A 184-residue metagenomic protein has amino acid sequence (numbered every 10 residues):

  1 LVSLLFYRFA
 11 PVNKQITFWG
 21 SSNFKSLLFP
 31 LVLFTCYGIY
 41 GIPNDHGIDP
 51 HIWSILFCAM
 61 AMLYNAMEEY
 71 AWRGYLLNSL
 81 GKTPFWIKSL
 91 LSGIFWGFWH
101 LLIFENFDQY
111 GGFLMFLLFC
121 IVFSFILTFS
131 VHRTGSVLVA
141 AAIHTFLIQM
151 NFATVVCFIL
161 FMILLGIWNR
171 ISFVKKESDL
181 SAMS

Functional and structural regions predicted by a protein language model:
L1-N65, T154-S184: Specific transmembrane helices
P11-N23, Y75-P84, Q109, V131 (+1 more regions): Membrane-interface helix-boundary motifs at transmembrane edges
N23-F24, P50-H51, T83-K88, F113 (+1 more regions): Membrane-helix interface segments
L27-L31, S54-C58, W86-L91, L117-L118 (+2 more regions): Hydrophobic alpha-helical transmembrane segments
L33-F34, A61, W86-L101: Small-polar-interrupted transmembrane alpha-helices in polytopic inner-membrane proteins
H46-C58, E105-F119: Juxtamembrane helix-entry segments on the extracytoplasmic side of multipass membrane proteins
M67-G93, H132-S136: Membrane-interface helix/loop boundary segments of multi-pass membrane proteins
F113-R170: Functionally important transmembrane alpha-helices
